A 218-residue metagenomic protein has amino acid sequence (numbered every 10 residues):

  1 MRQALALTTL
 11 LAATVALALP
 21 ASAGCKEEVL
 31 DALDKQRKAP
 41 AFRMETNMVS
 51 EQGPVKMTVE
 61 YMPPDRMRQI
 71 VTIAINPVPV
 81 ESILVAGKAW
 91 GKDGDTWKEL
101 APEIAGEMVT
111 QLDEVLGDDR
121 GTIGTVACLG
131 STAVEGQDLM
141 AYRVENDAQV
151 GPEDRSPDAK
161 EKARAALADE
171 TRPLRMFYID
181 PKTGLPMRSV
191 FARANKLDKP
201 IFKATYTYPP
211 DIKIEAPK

Functional and structural regions predicted by a protein language model:
M1-T9: Bacterial N-terminal signal peptides that target proteins for export
R2, A13-R66, K213-K218: N-terminal leader/targeting segments and the immediate start of mature chains
G24-V29, R37, G91-R155: Flexible, processing/modification-adjacent segments and terminal tails in exported/periplasmic/extracellular proteins
Q36-F42, V59-Q69, I83-A89, Q137 (+2 more regions): Short, solvent-exposed coil/turn segments at beta-strand boundaries
T46-S50, V71-I75, K92-D95, N146 (+1 more regions): Beta-turn initiation residues at beta-strand->coil junctions
K56-L116: An acidic-aromatic
P79-V80, A127-C128, L174-R175: Short loop/turn microsegments at loop-to-beta-strand junctions
D138-K218: Gly/Pro-enriched, hydrophobic low-complexity segments that function as extracytoplasmic propeptides/linkers
